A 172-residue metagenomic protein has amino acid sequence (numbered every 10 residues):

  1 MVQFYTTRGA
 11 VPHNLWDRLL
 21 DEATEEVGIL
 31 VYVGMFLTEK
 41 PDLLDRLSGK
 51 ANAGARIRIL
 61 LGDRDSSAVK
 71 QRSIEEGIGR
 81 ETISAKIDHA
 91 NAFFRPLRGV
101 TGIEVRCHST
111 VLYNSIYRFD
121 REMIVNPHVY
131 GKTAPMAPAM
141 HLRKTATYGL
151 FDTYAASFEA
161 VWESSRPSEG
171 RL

Functional and structural regions predicted by a protein language model:
M1-V69, F151-A160, S164-S168: PLD-like (HKD) phosphodiesterase/transphosphatidyltransferase domain
V2-G9, V105-S109, R143-T145: Short acidic-hydrophobic, aromatic-tinged amphipathic segments that line or gate anion-handling sites
T6, V33-L37, G77, E81-S84 (+1 more regions): Charge-dense, low-complexity intrinsically disordered segments
P41-L44, S73-E75, D120: Short, glycine/charged-enriched secondary-structure capping and boundary segments
D63, V69-N114: HKD-type phospholipase D/PLD-like phosphodiesterase module
T101-H141: HKD (HxKxxxxD) catalytic microenvironment of the phospholipase D
T133, L142-R143, G149-T153: Inter-domain helical "communication" segments and dimerization helices that couple sensory or membrane-embedded modules
